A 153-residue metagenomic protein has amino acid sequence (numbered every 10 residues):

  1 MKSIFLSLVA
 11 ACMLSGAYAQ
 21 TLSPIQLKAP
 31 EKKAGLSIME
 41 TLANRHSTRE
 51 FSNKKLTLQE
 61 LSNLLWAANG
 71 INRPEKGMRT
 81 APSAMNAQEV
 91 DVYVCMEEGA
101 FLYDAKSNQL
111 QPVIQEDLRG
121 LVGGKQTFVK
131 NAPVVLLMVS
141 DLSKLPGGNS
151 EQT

Functional and structural regions predicted by a protein language model:
M1-F5: Positively charged n-region of N-terminal signal peptides that target proteins for export
S7-G16: Bacterial N-terminal signal peptides
A10, L27, D117, N149-S150: Alpha-helix capping and helix-coil boundary motifs
Q20-A132: N-terminal amphipathic, basic helical "cap/leader" segment at the start of enzyme domains
L137, D141-L142: Mixed-charge, glycine-accented linear interaction segment located at domain edges/termini
S143-T153: Amphipathic, heptad-repeat alpha-helical segments used for oligomerization and assembly
